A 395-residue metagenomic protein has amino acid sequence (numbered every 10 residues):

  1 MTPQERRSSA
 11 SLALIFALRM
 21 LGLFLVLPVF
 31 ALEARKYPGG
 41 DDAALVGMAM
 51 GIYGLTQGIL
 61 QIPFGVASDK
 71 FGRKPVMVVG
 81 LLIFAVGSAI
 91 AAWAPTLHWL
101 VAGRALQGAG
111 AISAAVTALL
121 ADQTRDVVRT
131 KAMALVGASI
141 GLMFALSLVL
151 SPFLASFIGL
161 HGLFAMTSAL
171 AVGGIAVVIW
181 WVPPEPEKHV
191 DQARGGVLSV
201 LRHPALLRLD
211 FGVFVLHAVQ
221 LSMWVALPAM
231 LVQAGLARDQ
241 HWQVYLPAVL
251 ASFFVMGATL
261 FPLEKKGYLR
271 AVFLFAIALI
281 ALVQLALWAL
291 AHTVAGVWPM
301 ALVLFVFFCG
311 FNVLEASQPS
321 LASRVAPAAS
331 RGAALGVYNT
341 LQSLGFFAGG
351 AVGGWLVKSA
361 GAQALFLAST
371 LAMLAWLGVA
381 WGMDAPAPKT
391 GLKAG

Functional and structural regions predicted by a protein language model:
M1-R6, V182-G212: Juxtamembrane intracellular "pre-TM" segments in multi-pass secondary transporters
G54-I62, F144-A145, V249-G257, F346-F347: Residue-level signature of mid-helix packing/kink "hotspots" within the transmembrane helices of 12-pass Major
I59-P95: Conserved MFS/SLC helix-loop-helix module at the cytosolic interface between two early adjacent transmembrane helices
L60-G72, F254-L269, V357: Helix-to-loop junctions at the C-terminal end of transmembrane segments in multipass secondary transporters
K70-G80, K265-A278: Cytoplasmic membrane-interface "Motif A"-like loop-to-helix N-cap segments of 12-TM Major Facilitator Superfamily
G103-G141: Cytoplasmic helix-loop-helix junction between adjacent transmembrane helices in 12-TM secondary transporters
S168-E187, V379-D384: C-terminal membrane-cytosol helix-exit motif in multi-pass small-molecule transporters
R270-Q318: C-terminal transmembrane helical hairpin of 12-TM major facilitator-type secondary transporters
